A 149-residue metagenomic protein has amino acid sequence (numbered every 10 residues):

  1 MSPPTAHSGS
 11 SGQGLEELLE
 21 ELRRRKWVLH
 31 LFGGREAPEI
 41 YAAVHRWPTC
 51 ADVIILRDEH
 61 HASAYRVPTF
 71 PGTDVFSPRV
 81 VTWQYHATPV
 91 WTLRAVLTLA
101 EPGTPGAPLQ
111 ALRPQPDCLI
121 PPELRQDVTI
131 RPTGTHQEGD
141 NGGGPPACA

Functional and structural regions predicted by a protein language model:
M1-W47, R113-P116, P121, R125-A149: Negatively charged, low-complexity tracts enriched in Asp/Glu with abundant Ser/Thr
C50-Y85: Intrinsically disordered, low-complexity regulatory segments enriched in Ser/Thr/Pro and charged residues
P71-T133, P145-A147: Mixed-charge, Lys/Arg-enriched low-complexity segments
